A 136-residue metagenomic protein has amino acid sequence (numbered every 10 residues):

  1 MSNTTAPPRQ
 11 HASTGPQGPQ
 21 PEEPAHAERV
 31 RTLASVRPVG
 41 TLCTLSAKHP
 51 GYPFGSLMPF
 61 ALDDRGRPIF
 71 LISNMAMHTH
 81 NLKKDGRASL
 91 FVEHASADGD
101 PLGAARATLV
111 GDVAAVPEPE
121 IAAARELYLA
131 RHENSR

Functional and structural regions predicted by a protein language model:
M1-R136: Binding-site signature for planar aromatic cofactors or substrates
